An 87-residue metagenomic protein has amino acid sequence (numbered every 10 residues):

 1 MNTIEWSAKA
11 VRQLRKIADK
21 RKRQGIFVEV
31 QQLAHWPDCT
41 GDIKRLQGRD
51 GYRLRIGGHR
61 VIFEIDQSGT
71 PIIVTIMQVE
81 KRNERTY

Functional and structural regions predicted by a protein language model:
M1-E5, K16, K20-R23, F27 (+2 more regions): Enriched for short, Lys/Arg-rich terminal
W6-A10: Basic, amphipathic "hinge/linker" alpha-helix immediately C-terminal to the N-terminal HTH DNA-binding motif
V11-R15: Amphipathic alpha-helical segments within well-ordered protein domains
Q31-L54: A short, surface-exposed loop/turn module that caps and links secondary-structure elements
